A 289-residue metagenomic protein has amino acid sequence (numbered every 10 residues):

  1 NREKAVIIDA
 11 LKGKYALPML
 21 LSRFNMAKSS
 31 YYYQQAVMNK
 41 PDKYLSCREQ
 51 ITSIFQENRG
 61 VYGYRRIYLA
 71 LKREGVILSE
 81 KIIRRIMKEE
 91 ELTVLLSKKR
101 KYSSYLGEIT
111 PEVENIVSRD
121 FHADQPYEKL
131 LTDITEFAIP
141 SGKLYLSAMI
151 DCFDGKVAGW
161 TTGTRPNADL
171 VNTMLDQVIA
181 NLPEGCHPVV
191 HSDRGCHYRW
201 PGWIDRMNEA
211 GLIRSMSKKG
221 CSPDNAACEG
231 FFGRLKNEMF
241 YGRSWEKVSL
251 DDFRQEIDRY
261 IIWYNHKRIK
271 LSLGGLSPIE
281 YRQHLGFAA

Functional and structural regions predicted by a protein language model:
N1-M19, R23: Charged, often Cys/His-bearing segments associated with DNA-binding zinc-finger transcription factors
R2-A5, L21, K28-Q125, C221 (+1 more regions): Basic, flexible linker segments flanking DNA-binding modules in nucleic acid-interacting mobile-element proteins
L21-F24, Y31, I51, I67 (+14 more regions): Mobile genetic element proteins and their domesticated derivatives, centered on retroelements and DNA transposons
K40, E57, I77, H122 (+4 more regions): Conserved, non-catalytic sequence blocks in retroelement Pol enzymes and Pol-derived host proteins
S103-G107, S192-R194, W200-I204, M216-K236 (+2 more regions): RNase H-like two-metal-ion nuclease catalytic core shared by retroviral integrases and related mobile-element nucleases
R119-A158, T164-R165: An active-site-proximal beta-strand-loop segment
A138, T161-P183: Active-site beta-loop-alpha junctions of metal-dependent nucleic acid enzymes, especially the RNase H-like/DDE
N208-L212, K236-A289: C-terminal domain-tail junction helix/linker
